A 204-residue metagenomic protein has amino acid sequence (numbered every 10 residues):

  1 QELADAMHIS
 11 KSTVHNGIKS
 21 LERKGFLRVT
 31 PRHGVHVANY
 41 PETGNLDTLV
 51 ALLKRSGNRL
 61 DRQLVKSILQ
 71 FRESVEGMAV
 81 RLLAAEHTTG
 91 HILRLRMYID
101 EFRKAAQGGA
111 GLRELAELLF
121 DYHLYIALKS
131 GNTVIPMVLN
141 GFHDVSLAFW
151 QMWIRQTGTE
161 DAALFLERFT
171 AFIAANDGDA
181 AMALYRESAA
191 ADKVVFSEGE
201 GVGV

Functional and structural regions predicted by a protein language model:
Q1-S74: Short linear motifs at protein or domain termini
R59, F71-G90, E101-K104, E117-G158: Hydrophobic, amphipathic alpha-helical faces that serve as interaction scaffolds
R62, E73, L93-R96, E160-L164: Amphipathic alpha-helical repeat elements characteristic of tetratricopeptide repeat
I99, R103, E117-L118, N140-V204: C-terminal all-alpha effector/ligand-binding and dimerization domain of prokaryotic HTH-type transcriptional repressors
G109-E114: Cytochrome P450
